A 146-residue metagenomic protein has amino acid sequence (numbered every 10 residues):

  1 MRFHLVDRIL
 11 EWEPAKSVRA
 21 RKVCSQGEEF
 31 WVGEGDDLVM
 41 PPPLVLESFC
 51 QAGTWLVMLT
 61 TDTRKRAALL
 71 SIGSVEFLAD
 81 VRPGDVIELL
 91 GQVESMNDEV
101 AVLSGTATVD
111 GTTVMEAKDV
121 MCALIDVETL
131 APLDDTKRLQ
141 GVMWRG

Functional and structural regions predicted by a protein language model:
M1-M40: Catalytic strand-loop segment that frames the active site of acyl-thioester-processing enzymes
F3-L5, I87, A101: Hydrophobic core residues within well-ordered beta-strands of beta-rich domains
V6-L10, L78, Q92-E94, T108: Conserved positions in beta-strands of structured domains
E11-S17, D80, M96-A101: Short, conserved beta-turn/loop elements at beta-strand boundaries and strand-helix junctions
G33-L56, L69-L70: Compact, glycine-rich, soluble single-domain proteins
G53-L90, M115-K118, C122-A123: Hydrophobic beta-strand-centered segment that forms part of the acyl-chain substrate-binding groove
P83, Q92-G146: HotDog/MaoC-like acyl-thioester-processing domains
